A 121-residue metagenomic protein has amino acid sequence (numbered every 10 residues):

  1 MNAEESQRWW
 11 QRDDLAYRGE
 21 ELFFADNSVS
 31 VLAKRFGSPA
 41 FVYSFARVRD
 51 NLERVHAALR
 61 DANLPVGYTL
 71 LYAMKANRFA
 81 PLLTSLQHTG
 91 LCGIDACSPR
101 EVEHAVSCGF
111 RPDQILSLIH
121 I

Functional and structural regions predicted by a protein language model:
M1-N27, V31-Y43, L52-A58: N-terminal hydrophobic targeting/anchoring segments and the immediately downstream early-domain regions of hydrolases
F36-A46, Y68-M74: A glycine-/small-polar-enriched, mobile loop at the entrance of the PLP active site in fold-type I
F45, R49-H56, L83, V102: Generic structural signal for well-ordered alpha-helices, preferentially at hydrophobic/aromatic core positions
V48, K75, S98: Conserved, mostly hydrophobic/aromatic
V55, T69-A73, N77-P81: Long amphipathic N-terminal alpha/beta scaffold segment
Y68-M74, C92-D95, D113-S117: Hydrophobic faces of well-ordered beta-strands that scaffold small-molecule active sites in alpha/beta enzyme cores
V102-C108: Short active-site loop/helix that positions an aromatic residue
I119-I121: Conserved small/polar residues in nucleotide/adenosyl-binding loops
